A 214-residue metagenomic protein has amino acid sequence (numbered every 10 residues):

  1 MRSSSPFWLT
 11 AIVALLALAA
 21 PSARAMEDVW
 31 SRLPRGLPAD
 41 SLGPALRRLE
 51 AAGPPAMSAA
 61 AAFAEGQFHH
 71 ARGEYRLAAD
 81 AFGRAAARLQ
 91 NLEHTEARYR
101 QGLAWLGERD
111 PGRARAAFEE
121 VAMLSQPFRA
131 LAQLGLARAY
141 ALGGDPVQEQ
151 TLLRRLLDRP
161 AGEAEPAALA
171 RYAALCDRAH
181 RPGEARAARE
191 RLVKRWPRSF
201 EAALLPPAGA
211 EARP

Functional and structural regions predicted by a protein language model:
M1-P6, I12, A17-P214: Acidic, polar-rich low-complexity tracts and alpha-helical solenoid repeat scaffolds
